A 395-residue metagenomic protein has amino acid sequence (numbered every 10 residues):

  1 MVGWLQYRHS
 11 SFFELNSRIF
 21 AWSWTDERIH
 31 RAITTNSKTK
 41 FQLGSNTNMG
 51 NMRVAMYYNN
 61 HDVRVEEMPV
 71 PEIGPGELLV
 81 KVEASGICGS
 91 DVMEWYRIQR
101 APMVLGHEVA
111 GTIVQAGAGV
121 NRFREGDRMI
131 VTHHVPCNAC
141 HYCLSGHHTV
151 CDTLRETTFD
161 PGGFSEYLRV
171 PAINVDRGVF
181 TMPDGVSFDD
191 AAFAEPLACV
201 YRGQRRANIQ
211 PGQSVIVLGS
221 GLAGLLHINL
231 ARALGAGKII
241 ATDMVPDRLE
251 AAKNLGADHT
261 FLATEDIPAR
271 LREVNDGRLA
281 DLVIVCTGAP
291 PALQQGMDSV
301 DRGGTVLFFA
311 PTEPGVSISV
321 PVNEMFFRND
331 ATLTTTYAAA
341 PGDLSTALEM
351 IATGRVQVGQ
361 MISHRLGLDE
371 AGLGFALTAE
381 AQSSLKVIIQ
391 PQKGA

Functional and structural regions predicted by a protein language model:
W4, W22-W24: Tryptophan (W) side chains
T39, S45-V54, L282, Q294-D298 (+1 more regions): C-terminal hydrophobic helical "lid"/dimerization subdomain of Rossmann-like NAD(P)H-dependent oxidoreductases
P69-S85, Y96-H141, P183: Glycine-rich beta-strand-centered segment in the early N-terminal region that forms part of a ligand/cofactor-binding
C137-L218: NAD(P)H dinucleotide-binding glycine-rich loop of Rossmann-like/cofactor-binding domains, especially the beta1-alpha1
V186-E265: Mid-domain Rossmann-like dinucleotide-binding core that forms the NAD(H)/NADP(H) cofactor-binding site
I267-G277: Short amphipathic alpha-helix with an adjacent loop that forms part of the alpha/beta core around
P290-T353, I388-A395: Glycine-rich phosphate-binding loop and adjacent beta-alpha segment of Rossmann(oid) nucleotide-cofactor-binding
